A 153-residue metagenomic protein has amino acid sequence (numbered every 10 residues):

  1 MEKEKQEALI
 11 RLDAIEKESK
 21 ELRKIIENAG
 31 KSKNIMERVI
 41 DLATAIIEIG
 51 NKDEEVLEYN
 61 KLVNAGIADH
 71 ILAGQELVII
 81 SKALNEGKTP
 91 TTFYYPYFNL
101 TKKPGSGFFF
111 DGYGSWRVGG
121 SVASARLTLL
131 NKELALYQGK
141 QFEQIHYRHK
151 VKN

Functional and structural regions predicted by a protein language model:
M1-V39: Short, low-complexity, charged amphipathic interaction modules
A29-K102: The feature represents the first ordered module of a protein
T89-S124: Short aromatic-glycine-(Arg/Gly/Cys) micro-motifs in beta-strand/loop hairpins
L130-Y147: A short, charged, amphipathic alpha-helix used as a generic interaction element across diverse proteins
H149-K152: Subunit-assembly interface segments of extracellular/virion macromolecular structures
